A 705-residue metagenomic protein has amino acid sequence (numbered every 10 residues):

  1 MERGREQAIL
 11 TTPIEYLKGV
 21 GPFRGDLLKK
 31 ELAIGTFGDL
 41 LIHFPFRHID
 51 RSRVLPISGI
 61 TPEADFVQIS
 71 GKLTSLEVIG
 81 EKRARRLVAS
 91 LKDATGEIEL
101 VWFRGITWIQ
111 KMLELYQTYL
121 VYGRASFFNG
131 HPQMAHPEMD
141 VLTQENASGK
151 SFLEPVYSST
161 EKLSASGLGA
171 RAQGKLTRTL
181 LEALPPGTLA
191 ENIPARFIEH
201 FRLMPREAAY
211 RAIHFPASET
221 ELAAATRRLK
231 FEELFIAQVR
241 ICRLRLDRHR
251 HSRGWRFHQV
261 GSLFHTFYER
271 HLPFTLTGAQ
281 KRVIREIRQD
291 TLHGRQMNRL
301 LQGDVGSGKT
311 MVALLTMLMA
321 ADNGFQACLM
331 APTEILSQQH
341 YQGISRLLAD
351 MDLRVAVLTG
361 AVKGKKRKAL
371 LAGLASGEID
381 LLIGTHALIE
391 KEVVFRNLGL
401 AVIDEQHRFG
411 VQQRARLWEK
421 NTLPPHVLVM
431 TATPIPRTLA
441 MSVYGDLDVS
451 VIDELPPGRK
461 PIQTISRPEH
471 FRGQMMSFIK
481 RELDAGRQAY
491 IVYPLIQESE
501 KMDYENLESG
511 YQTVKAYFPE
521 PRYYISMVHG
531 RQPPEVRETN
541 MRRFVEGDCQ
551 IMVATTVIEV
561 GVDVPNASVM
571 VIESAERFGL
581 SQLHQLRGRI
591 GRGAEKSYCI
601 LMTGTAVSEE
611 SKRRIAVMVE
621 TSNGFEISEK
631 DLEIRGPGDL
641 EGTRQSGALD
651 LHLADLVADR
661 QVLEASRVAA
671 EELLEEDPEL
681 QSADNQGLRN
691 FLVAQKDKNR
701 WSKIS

Functional and structural regions predicted by a protein language model:
M1-K18, K30, A237: Long, highly charged, low-complexity intrinsically disordered interaction regions that mediate electrostatic DNA/RNA
L27, W255-L301: Conserved pre-motif I regulatory segment
H43-L73: OB-fold nucleic-acid-binding modules
K72, R124-A125, R240, A575 (+1 more regions): Short, surface-exposed secondary-structure boundary micro-motifs
I79-H271, T643, E676: Upstream accessory/linker segments immediately N-terminal to the RecA-like ATPase cores of bacterial MutS and a subset
R282-R285, H293-A616, E679-Q681: Inter-lobe coupling/hinge segments of SF2-like helicase ATPases
R542-M552, I558-P565, M570-E573, G588 (+3 more regions): Accessory helical-bundle/CTD segments and flexible terminal tails appended to RecA-like ATPase motors
